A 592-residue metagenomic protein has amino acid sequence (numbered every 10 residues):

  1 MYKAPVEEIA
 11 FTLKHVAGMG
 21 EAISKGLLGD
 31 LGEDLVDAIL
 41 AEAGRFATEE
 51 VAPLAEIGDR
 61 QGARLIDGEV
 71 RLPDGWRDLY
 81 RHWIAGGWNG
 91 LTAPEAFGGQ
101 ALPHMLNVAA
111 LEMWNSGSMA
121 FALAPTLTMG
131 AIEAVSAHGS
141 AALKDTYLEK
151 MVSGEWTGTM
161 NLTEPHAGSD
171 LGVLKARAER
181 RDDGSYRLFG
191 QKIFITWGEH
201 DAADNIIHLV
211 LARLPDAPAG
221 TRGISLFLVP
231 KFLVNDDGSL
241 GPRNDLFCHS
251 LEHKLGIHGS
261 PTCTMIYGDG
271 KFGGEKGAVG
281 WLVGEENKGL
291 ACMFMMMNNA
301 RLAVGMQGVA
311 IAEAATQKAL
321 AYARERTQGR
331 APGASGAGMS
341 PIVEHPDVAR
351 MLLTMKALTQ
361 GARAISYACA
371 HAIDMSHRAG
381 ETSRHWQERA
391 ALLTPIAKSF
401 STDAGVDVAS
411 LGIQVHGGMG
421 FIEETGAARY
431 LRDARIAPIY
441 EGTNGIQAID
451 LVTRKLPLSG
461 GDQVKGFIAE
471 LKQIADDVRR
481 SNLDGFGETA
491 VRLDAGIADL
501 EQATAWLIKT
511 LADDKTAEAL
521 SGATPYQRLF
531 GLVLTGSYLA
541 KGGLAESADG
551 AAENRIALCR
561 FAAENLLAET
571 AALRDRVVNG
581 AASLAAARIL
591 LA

Functional and structural regions predicted by a protein language model:
M1-A122, T146, R576, A582-A592: Amphipathic, small/basic residue-rich leader segments at the start of a protein or domain
M1-S24, G274-N287, K318, R324-E325 (+2 more regions): Acidic, low-complexity proline/glycine-rich segments
Y2-K3, R180, I257, A368 (+3 more regions): Alpha-helix capping/hinge segments and adjacent helical runs
L27-D30, R60-P73, E286-A303, Q317-M355 (+4 more regions): Glycine-rich cofactor-pocket loops
A63, W76, P125-T128, G139-A176 (+5 more regions): Internal maturation/activation junctions in enzymes
S185, F189-R243: A short core secondary-structure module
F194-T196, L233-H249, K254, T264-A300 (+2 more regions): A glycine-rich, basic-preceded beta-loop-alpha segment at the flavin cofactor/substrate interface of flavin-utilizing
L458, Q473-A592: C-terminal amphipathic alpha-helical interaction region
